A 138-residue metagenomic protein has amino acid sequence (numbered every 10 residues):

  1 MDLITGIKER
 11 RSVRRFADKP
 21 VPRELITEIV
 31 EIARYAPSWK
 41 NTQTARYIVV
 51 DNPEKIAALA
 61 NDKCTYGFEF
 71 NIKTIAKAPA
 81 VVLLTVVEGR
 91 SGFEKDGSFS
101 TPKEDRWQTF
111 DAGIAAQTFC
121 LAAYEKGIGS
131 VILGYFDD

Functional and structural regions predicted by a protein language model:
M1-T27: Specificity-determining recognition surfaces
E9, Y35-A36: Helix-loop element at the rim of GNAT/NAT acetyltransferase active sites that forms part of the acceptor-substrate
T27, W39-N41: Basic/polar, acidic-poor N-terminal "presequence/leader" segments that form or can form short amphipathic helices
I29, A33, V82, S100-D138: Small-aliphatic-rich amphipathic alpha-helix that forms the alpha element of a beta-alpha
E31-Y35, Y66-E69: Glycine-rich, charged/polar anion/phosphate-binding loops that engage phosphate groups from diverse ligands
N41-G113: Glycine/small-residue-rich phosphate/adenosyl-binding loop
